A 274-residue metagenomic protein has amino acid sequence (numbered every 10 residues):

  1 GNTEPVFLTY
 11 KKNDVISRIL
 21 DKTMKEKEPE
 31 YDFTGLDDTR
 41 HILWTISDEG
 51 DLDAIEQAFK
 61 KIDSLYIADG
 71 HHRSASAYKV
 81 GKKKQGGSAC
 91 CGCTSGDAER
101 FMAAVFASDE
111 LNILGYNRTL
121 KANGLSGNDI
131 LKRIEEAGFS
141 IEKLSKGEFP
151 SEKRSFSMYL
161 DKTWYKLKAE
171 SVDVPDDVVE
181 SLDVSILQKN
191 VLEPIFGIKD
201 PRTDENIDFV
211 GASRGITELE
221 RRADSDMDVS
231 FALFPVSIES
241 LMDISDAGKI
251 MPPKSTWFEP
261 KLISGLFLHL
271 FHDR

Functional and structural regions predicted by a protein language model:
G1-R274: Surface-exposed, charge/polar-rich loops and edge strands
